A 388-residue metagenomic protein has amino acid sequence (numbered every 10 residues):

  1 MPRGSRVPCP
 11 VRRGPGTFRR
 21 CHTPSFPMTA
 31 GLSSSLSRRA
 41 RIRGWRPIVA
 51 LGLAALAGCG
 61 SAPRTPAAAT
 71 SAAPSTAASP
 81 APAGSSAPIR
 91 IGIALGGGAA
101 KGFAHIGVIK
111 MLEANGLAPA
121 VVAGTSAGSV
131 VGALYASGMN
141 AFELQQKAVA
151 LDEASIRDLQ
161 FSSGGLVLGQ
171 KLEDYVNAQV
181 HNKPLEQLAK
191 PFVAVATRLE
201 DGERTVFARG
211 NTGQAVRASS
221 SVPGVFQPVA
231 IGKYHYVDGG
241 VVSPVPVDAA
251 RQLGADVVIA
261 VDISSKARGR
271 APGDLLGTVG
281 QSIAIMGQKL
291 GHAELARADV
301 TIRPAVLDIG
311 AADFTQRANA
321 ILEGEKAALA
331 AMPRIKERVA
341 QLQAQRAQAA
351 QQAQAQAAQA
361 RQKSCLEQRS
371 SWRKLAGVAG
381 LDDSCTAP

Functional and structural regions predicted by a protein language model:
P2, P8-P10, G16-I42, V49-A54 (+2 more regions): Patatin-like phospholipase
G124, G128: Gly/Ala-rich beta-loop-alpha elbow adjacent to hydrolase catalytic centers
